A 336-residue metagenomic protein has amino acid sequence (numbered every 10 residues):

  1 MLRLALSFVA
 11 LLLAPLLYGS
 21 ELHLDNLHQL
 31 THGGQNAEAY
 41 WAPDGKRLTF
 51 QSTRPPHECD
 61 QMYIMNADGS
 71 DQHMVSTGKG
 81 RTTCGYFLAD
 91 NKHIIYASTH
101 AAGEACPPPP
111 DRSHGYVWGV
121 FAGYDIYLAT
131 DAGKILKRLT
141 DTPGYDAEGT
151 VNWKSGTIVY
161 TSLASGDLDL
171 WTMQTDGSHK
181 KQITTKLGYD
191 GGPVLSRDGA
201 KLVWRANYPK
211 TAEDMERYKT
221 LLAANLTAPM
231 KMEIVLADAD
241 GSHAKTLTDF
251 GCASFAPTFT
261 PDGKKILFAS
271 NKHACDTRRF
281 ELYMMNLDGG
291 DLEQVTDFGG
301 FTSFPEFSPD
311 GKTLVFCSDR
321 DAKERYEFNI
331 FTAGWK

Functional and structural regions predicted by a protein language model:
A5-P15: Bacterial N-terminal signal peptides
S20-G34: A short helix->beta-strand "capping" segment at the edge of beta-propeller domains
N26-Q29, S70-H73, G123, K134-K137 (+3 more regions): Predominantly a core beta-strand signature of beta-propeller blades across repeat-based propeller domains
H32-Q35, S52-Y63, T77-T82, A97-D125 (+8 more regions): A flexible loop/linker signature enriched in serine peptidases of the S9 family
P43-D44, A89-D90, W153-K154, R197-D198 (+2 more regions): Residue-level detector of Asp-centered blade-edge/turn motifs that repeat once per structural unit in beta-propeller
G45-T49, I94, I158-V159, L202 (+2 more regions): Hydrophobic beta-strand positions that form the internal "hydrophobic ladder" of WD40/Gbeta-like beta-propeller blades
N66-S70, T130-K134, Q174-S178, D238-S242 (+2 more regions): Short loop/turn segments that connect beta-strands within beta-propeller blades
